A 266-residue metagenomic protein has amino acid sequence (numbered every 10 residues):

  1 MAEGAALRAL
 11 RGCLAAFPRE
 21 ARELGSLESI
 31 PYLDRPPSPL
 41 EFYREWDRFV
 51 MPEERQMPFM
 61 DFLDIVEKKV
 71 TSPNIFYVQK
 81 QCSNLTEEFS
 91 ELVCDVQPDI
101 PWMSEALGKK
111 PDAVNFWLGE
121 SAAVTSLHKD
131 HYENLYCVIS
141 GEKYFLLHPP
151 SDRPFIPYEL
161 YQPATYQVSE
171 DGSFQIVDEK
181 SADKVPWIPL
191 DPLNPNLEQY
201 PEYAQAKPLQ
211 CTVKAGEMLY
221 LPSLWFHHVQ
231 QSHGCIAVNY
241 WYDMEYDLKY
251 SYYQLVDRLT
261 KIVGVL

Functional and structural regions predicted by a protein language model:
A2-M218, F226-L266: N-terminal accessory scaffold of Fe(II)-dependent oxygenases
